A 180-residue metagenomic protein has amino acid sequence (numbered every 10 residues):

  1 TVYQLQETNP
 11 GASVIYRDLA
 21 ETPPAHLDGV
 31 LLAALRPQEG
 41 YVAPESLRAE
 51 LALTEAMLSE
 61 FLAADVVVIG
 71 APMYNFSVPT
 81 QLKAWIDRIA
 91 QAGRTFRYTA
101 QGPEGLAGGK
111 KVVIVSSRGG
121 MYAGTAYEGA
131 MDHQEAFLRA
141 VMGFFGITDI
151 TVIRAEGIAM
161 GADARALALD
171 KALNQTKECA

Functional and structural regions predicted by a protein language model:
T1-A71, V78-T80, A84-D87, Q91 (+1 more regions): N-terminal beta1-alpha1-beta2 submodule of the flavodoxin-like/Rossmannoid cofactor-binding fold
G11-S13, G109, I147-D149: A generic structural signal for alpha->beta connector loops
I15-R17, V113-V115, T151-I153: Hydrophobic/aromatic beta-strand patches that form the interior of the parallel beta-sheet core in alpha/beta enzyme
E21, G119, G157: Short, glycine/serine-rich, charged loops/turns that create anion-binding and catalytic segments at active sites
P23-H26, F76-V78, Y122-G124, M160-A162: Short catalytic/ligand-binding loop motif for oxyanion handling, primarily in non-cytosolic enzymes, centered on
R48-A136: Helix-loop-strand module that forms the ligand-binding subsite of alpha/beta enzymes
G124-A180: Glycine-rich phosphate/pyrophosphate-binding loop and the adjoining helix
